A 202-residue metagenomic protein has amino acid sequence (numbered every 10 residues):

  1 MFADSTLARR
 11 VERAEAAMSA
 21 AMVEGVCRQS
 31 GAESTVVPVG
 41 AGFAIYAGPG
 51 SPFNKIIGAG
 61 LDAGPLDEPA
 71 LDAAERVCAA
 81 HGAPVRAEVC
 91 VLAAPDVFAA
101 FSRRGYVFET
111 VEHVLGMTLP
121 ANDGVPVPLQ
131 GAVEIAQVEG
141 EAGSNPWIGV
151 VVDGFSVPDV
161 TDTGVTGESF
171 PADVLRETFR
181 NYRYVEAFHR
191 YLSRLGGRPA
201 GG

Functional and structural regions predicted by a protein language model:
M1-A21, I57-G58, P126-E177, L192: Short amphipathic alpha-helix that is part of the acyltransferase structural core
M1-A79, A94, A172: N-terminal charged segments
R28-T35, A83, F108-E112, R180-Y191 (+1 more regions): A short helix-loop-beta-strand connector motif used in the catalytic cores of GNAT acetyltransferases and, in some
T35-G40, A99-R104, L129, E186-G202: Conserved beta-hairpin
I56, L115-M117, Y191-S193: Short beta-strand element of the conserved SAM-dependent methyltransferase core
G64-P146, S156: Acyl-donor-binding surface of acyltransferase catalytic domains
E75, F179-R180: Generic structural signal for well-ordered alpha-helical scaffold segments
S102, V152, R180-R183: Alpha-helix boundary recognition
